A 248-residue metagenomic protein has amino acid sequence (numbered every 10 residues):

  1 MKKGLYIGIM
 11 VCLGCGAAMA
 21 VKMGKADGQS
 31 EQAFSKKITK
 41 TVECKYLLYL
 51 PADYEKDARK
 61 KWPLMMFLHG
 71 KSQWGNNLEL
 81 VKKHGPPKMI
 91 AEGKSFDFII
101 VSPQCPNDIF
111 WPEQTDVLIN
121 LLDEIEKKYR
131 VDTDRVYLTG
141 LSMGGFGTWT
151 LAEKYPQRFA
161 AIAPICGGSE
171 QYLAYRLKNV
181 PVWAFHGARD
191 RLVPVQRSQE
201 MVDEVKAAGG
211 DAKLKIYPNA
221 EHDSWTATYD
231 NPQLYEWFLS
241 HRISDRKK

Functional and structural regions predicted by a protein language model:
G4-G14: Sec-dependent N-terminal signal peptides
C15-L64, Q114, T139-L141, F146 (+6 more regions): A domain-start/cap signature at the N-terminus of enzymes
D53-K60, I109-M143, P156: Gly/Ser-rich "nucleophile elbow"/oxyanion-hole loop immediately N-terminal to the catalytic nucleophile in hydrolases
L64, L68-I119: Active-site machinery of serine-nucleophile hydrolases
L78-A91, L121, C166-Y175, Q196 (+1 more regions): Alpha-helical scaffolding within the catalytic cores of extracellular/periplasmic polymer-degrading hydrolases
P103-Q104, T139, I165-C166, Y217-P218: Alpha/beta-hydrolase-fold catalytic nucleophile elbow
K127, D134-K178: Primarily recognizes the serine-hydrolase "nucleophile elbow" in alpha/beta-hydrolase and SGNH/GDSL folds
P181-F185, R189-K248: C-terminal catalytic histidine-bearing segment of alpha/beta-hydrolase fold enzymes
